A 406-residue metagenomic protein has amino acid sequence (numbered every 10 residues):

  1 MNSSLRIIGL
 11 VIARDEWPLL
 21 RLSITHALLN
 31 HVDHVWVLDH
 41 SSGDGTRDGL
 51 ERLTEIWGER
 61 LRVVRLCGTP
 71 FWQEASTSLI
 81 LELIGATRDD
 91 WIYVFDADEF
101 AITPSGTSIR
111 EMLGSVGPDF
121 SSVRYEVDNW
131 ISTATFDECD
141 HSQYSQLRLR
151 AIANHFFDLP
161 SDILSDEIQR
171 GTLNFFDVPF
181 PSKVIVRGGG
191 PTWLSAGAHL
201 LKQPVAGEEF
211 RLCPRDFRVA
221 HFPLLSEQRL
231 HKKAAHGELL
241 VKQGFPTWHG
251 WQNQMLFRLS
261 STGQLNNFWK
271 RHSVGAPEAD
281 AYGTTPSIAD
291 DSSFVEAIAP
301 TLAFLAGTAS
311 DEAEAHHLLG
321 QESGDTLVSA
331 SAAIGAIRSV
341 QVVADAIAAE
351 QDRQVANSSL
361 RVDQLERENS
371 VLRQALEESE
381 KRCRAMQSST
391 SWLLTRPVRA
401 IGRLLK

Functional and structural regions predicted by a protein language model:
M1-T25: N-proximal low-complexity "stem/linker" segments adjacent to membrane-targeting elements
T25-H34: Short, acidic, metal-binding catalytic loop of nucleotide-sugar glycosyltransferases
D33, D90, S121: Short acidic/polar active-site loop segments enriched in Thr and Asp
D33-D44, V64-L66: Short beta-strand/loop segment that forms part of the nucleotide-sugar
G49-V94: Active-site-proximal specificity loops/subdomain of glycosyltransferases
E74-S76, T103-Q321, V328: Catalytic-site signature of metal-activated, phosphate-bearing donor transferases, centered on the GT-A/GT-A-like
D96-F100: The conserved acidic donor/metal-binding loop of glycosyltransferases
S310-K406: Boundary detector for helix-to-coil junctions that initiate low-complexity/charged tails
